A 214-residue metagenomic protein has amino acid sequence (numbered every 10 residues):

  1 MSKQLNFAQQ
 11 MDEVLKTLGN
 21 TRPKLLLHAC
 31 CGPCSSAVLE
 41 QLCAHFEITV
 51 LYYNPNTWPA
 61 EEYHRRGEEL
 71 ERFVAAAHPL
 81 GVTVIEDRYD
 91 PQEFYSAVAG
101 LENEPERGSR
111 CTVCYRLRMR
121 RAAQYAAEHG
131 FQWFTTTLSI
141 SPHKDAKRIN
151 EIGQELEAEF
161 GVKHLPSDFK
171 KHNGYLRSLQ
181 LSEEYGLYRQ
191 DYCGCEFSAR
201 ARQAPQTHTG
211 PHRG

Functional and structural regions predicted by a protein language model:
M1-G214: Nucleotide-activated chemistry modules centered on ATP-dependent adenylation/adenylyltransferase
